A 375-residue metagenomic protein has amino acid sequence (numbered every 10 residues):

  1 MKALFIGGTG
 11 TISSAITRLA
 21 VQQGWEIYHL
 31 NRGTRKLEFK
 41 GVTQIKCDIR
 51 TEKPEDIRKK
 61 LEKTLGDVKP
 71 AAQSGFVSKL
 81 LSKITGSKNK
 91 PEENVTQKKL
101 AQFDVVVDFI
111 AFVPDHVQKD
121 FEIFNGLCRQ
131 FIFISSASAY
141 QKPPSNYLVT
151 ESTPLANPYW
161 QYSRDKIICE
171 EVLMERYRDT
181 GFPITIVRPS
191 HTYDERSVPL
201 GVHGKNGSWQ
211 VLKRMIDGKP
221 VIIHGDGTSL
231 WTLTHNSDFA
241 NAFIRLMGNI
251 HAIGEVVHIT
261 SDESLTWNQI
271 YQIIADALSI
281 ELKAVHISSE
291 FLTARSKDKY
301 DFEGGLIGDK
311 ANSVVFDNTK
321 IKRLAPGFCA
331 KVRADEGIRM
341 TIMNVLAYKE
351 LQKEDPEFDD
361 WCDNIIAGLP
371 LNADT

Functional and structural regions predicted by a protein language model:
A3-Q23: N-terminal Rossmann NAD(P)H-binding glycine-rich loop of SDR-like oxidoreductase domains
I6, D194, I223-S229, V257-S264 (+3 more regions): Glycine-rich Rossmann NAD(P)(H)-binding loop
K36-R129, F133, A139-Q141, N146-L148: NAD(P)H-binding glycine-rich loop region in Rossmannoid oxidoreductase-like domains and their noncatalytic homologs
S136-Q161, E175-T180, S197: Active-site "gating" loop of Rossmann-like NAD(P)-dependent oxidoreductase/epimerase domains
L148-E151, A156-E171, H191, G201-W209 (+2 more regions): Short-chain dehydrogenase/reductase
E171-G201: Conserved beta-loop-beta element that borders a ligand/cofactor-binding pocket
H203-V211, I223-M247, G254-E255, E336: Substrate-positioning beta->alpha
R245-L306, N318, R323, M340 (+3 more regions): Mid/C-terminal beta-alpha module of Rossmann-like enzyme folds, strongest in SDR-family dehydrogenases/epimerases
